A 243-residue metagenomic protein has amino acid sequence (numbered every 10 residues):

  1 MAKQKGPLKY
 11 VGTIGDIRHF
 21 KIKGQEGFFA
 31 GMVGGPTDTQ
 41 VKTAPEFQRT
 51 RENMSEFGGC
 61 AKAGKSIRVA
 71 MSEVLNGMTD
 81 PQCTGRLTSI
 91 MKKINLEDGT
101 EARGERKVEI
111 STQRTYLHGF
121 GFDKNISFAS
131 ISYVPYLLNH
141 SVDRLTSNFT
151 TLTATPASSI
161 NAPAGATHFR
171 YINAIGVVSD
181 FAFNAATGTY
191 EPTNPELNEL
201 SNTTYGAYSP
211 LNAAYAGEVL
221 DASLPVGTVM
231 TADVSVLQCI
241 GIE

Functional and structural regions predicted by a protein language model:
M1-I126: Long, polar/Ser/Thr-enriched low-complexity segments that form simple helices or flexible linkers at protein ends
N95-E243: Charged linear interaction tracts used for macromolecular binding and regulation
